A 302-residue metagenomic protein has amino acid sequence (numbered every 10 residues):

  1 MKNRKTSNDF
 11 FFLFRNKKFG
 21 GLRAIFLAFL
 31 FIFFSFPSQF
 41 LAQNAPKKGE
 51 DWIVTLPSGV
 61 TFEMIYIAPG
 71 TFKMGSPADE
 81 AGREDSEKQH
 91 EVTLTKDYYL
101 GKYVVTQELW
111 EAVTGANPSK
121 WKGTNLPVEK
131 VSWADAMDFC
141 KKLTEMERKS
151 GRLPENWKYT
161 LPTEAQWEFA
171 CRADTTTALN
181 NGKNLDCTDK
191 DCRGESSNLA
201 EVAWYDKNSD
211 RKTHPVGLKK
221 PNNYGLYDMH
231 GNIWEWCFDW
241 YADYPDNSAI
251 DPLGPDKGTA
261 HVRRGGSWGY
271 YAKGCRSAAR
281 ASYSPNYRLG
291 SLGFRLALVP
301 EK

Functional and structural regions predicted by a protein language model:
M1-G21: N-terminal secretory signal peptides that target proteins for export/translocation
S7, S35-S38: Serine residues within intrinsically disordered or low-complexity segments
I25-F36: Bacterial N-terminal signal peptides
F40-N44: Boundary at the C-terminal end of the N-terminal hydrophobic targeting segment
A45-V54: N-terminal low-complexity, Pro/Thr/Ser-rich intrinsically disordered segments that act as propeptides or flexible
V54-S119, E129-A134, H230-G231, L296: A short glycine-rich, aromatic-capped structural motif
K73, P77-D79, S119-K122, P127-A281 (+1 more regions): Functional-site microenvironments in short loops/helix caps that host divalent-cation chemistry
L289-K302: Short, structured beta-strand segments at or near domain termini in extracellular proteins/domains
